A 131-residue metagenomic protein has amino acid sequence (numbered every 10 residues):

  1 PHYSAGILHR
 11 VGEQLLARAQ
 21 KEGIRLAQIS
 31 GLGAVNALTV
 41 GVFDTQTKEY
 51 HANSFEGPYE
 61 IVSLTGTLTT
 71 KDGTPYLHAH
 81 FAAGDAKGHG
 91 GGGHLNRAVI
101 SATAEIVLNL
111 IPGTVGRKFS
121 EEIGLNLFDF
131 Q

Functional and structural regions predicted by a protein language model:
P1-L77, A82-Q131: N-terminal intrinsically disordered, cationic/polar leader segments that include organellar targeting peptides
